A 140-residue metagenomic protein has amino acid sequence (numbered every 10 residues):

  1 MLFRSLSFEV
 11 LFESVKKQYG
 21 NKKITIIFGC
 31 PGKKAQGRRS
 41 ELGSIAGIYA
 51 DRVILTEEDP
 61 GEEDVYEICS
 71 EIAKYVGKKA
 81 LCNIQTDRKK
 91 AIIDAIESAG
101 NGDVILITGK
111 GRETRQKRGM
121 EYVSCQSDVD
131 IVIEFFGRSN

Functional and structural regions predicted by a protein language model:
M1-N140: ATP-dependent carboxylate-amine ligase
